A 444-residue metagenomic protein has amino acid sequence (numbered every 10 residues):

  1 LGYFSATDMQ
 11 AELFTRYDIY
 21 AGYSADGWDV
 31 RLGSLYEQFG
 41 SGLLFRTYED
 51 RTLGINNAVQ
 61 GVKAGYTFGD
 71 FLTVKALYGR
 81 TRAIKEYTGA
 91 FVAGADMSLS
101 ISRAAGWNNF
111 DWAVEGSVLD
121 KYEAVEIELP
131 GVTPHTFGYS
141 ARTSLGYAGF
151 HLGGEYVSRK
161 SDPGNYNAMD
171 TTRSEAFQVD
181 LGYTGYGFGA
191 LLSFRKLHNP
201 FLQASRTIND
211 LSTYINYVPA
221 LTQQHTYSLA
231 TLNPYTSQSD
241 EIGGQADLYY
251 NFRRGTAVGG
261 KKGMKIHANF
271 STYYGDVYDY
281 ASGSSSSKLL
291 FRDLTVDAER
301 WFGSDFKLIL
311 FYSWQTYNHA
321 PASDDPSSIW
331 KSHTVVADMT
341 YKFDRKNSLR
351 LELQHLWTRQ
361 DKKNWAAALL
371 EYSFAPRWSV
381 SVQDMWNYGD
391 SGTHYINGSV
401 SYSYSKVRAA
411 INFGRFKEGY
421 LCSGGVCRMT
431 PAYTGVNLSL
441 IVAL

Functional and structural regions predicted by a protein language model:
L1-R16, Y20-A25, D29-R31: N-terminal cofactor/phosphate-binding cores enriched in small/glycine residues, especially glycine-rich loops such as
G2-E12, D50-A337, K342-L349, H355-A366 (+5 more regions): Signature for the C-terminal beta-barrel architecture of outer-membrane proteins
F4-A6, D18, L35-S41, T47-E49: Acidic, small-polar-rich N-terminal luminal/periplasmic segments of exported/outer-membrane proteins
S24-D26, G33-E37, T67-G69, L77-G79: Beta-hairpin (beta-strand-turn-beta-strand) motif
G42-L43, G164: Hydrophobic alpha-helical membrane-insertion segments
F45-R46, E352: A short, structure-level motif marking secondary-structure boundaries and short turns
S401-S403: Anion (oxyanion) recognition and catalysis
